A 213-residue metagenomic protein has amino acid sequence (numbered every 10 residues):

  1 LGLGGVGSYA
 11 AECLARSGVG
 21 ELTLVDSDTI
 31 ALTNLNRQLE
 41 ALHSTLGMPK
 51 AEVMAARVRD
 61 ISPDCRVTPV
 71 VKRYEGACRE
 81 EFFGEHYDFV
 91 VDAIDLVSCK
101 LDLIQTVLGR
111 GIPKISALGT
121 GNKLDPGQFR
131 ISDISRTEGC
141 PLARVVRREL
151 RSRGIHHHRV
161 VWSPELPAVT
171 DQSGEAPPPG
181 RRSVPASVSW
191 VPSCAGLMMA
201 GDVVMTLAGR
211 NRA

Functional and structural regions predicted by a protein language model:
L1-A213: Adenine nucleotide-associated cytosolic modules
